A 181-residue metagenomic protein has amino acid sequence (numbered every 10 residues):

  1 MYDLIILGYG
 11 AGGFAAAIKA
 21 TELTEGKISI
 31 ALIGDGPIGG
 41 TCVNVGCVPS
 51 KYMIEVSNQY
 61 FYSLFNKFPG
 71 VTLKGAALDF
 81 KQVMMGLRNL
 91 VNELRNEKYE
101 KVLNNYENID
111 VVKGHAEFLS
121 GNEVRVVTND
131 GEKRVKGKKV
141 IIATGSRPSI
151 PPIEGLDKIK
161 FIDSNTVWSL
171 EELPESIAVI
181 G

Functional and structural regions predicted by a protein language model:
M1-L4: Extreme N-terminal starter segment of soluble prokaryotic enzymes
G10, G181: Catalytic nucleophile serine of serine hydrolases, specifically the conserved "nucleophile elbow" pentapeptide
A11, K19, L23-E175: Glycine-rich flavin
F14: Residues forming the Rossmann-fold NAD(P)(H) cofactor-binding site
